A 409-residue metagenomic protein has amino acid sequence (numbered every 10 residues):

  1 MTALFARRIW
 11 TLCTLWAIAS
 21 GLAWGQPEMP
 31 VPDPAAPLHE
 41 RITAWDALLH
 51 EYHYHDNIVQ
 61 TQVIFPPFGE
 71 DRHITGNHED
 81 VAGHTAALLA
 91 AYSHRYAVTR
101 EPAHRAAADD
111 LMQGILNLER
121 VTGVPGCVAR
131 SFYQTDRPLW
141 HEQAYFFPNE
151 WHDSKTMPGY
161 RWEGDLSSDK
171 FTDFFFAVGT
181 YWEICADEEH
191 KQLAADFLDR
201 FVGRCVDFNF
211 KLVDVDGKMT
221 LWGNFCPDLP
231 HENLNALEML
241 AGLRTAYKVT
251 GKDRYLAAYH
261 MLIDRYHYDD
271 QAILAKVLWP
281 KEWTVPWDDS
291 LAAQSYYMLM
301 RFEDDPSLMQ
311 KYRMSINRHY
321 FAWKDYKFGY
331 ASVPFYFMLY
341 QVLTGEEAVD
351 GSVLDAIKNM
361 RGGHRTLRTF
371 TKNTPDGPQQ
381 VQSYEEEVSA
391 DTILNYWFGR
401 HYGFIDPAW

Functional and structural regions predicted by a protein language model:
W10-G21: Bacterial N-terminal signal peptides
P27-L49, A292-W409: Terminal, non-catalytic domain-edge segments
H39-G69, A107-V124, D196-V215, A257-A275 (+2 more regions): Long, well-ordered core segments of solenoidal/helical folds
D46-T99, R105: N-terminal carbohydrate-binding/catalytic regions of secreted carbohydrate-active enzymes
D56-N77, G126-W162, D214-N235, K276-F302 (+4 more regions): Carbohydrate-binding/catalytic loop surfaces
H78, A106-H231: Extended ligand-binding groove/face enriched in aromatic
A86-E101, D173-H190, L237-K252, A292-S307 (+2 more regions): Well-ordered alpha-helical scaffold segments within catalytic/enzyme domains
H190-M338: Elongated scaffolding segments in large macromolecular assemblies, built predominantly from amphipathic alpha-helices
